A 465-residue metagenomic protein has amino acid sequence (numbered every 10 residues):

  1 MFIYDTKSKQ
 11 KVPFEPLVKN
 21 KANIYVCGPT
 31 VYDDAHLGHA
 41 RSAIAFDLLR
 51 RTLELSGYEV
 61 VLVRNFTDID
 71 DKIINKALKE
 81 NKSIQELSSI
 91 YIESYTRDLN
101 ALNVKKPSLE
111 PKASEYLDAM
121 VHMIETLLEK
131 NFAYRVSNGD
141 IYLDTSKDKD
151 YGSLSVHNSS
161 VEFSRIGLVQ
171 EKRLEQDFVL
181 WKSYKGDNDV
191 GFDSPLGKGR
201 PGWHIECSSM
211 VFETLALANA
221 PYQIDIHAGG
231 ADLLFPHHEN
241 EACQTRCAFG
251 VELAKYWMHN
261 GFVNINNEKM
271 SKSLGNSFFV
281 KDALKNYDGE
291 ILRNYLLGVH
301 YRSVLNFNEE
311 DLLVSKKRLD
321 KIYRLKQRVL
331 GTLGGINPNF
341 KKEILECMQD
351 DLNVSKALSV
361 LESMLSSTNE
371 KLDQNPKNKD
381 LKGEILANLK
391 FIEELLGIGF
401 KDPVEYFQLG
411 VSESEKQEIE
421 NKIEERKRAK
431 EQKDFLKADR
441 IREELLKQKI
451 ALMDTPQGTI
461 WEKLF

Functional and structural regions predicted by a protein language model:
M1-Y32, D47, D118-T332: Alpha-helical recognition segments enriched in aromatics with Gly/Pro capping that present substrate-recognition
S8-P13, L17-N103, L452-W461: N-terminal, positively charged nucleic-acid-binding surface of large information/translation enzymes
F66-D70, I92-Y95, K105-M120, N138-K147: Short, glycine/charge-rich beta-strand/loop segments that flank catalytic centers and engage negatively charged groups
L78-I84, S108-S114, G230: The substrate-binding groove and active-site-proximal loops of carbohydrate-active enzymes, especially glycoside
Y95, N100-K106, I124, L128-A133: Active-site pocket-lining segments that scaffold enzyme catalytic pockets across diverse folds
K269-K272, N276-F465: Structural preference for alpha-helix termini/caps and helix-kink/transition segments
